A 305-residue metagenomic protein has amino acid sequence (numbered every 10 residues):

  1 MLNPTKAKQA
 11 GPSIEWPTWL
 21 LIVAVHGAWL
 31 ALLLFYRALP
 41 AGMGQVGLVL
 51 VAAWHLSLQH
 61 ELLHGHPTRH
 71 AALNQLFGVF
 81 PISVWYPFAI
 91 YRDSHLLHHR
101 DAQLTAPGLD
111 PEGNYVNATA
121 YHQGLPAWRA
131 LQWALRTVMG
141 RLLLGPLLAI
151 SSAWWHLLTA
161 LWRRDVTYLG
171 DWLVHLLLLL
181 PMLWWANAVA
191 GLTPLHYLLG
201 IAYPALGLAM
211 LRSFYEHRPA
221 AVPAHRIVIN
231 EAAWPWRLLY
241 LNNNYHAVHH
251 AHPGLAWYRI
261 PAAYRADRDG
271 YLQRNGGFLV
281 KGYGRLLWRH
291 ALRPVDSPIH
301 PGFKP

Functional and structural regions predicted by a protein language model:
M1-W54, P81-L195, Y258-P305: Non-catalytic, topology-defining segments of multipass membrane proteins
Q45, L73-L76: Alpha-helical scaffolds flanking conserved acidic
L50-L62, P87, Y91, R141-A153 (+2 more regions): Transmembrane alpha-helical segments that form the membrane-embedded catalytic/substrate-channel core of multi-pass
W54-A71, Y91-Q103, R212-P219, L241-I260: Acidic (Asp/Glu-rich) catalytic motifs at the cytosolic membrane interface
H66-A71, H122, I229-A232: Helix-boundary and loop/linker segments of multi-pass membrane transporters
H70-A72, L173, R237: Short helix-capping and inter-helix turn/linker motifs at the boundaries of alpha-helical repeat units
Q75-S83, H225-L238: Membrane-cytosol interface motif
L161-E216, V228-W234, L241, Y245: C-terminal membrane-associated helical module and adjoining short loops/tails
